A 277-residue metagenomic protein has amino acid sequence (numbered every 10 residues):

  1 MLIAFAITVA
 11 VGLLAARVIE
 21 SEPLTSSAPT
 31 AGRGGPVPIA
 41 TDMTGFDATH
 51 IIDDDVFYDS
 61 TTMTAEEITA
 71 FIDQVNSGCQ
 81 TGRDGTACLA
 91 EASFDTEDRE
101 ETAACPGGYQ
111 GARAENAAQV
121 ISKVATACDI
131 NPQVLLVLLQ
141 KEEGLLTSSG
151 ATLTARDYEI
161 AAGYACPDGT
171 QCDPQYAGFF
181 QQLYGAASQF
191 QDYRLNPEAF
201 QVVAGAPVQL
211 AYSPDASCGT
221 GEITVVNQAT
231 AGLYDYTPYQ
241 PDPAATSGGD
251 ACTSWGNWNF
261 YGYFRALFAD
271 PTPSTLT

Functional and structural regions predicted by a protein language model:
M1-G78, A165-T277: Non-catalytic cell-wall polysaccharide-engagement segments
D54-E143: Export/targeting segments at the very N-terminus of extracytoplasmic proteins
T86, R156, A204-G205: Residue-level signal for alpha-helical context at structural boundaries
C105-G108, L145-A177: Substrate-binding clefts and substrate-entry loops adjacent to catalytic sites of polymer-processing enzymes acting on
Q110-A118, A127-P132, T154-D157, C172-L183 (+1 more regions): Solvent-exposed, acidic/flexible segments
Q133-L136, T147-T152, A199: Short, solvent-exposed secondary-structure capping/transition elements
L139, L146, A187-F190: Amphipathic alpha-helical interface segments used for dimerization/assembly
